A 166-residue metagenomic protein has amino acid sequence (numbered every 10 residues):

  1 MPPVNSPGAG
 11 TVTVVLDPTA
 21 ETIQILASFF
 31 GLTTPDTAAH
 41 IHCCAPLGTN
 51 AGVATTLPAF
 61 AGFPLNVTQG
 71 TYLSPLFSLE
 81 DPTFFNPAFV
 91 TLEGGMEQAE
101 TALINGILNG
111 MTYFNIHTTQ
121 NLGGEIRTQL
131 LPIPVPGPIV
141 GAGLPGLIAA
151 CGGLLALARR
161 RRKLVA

Functional and structural regions predicted by a protein language model:
M1-A39, C43-P134, V165-A166: Metal-centered catalytic cores of metalloenzymes
Q129, L157-A158: Charge-rich, low-complexity amphipathic helices in intrinsically disordered tails/linkers adjacent to domains
P136-L157: A short, hydrophobic C-terminal helix/tail in secreted or cell-surface proteins
A158-L164: Membrane-interface capping segments at transmembrane-helix boundaries
